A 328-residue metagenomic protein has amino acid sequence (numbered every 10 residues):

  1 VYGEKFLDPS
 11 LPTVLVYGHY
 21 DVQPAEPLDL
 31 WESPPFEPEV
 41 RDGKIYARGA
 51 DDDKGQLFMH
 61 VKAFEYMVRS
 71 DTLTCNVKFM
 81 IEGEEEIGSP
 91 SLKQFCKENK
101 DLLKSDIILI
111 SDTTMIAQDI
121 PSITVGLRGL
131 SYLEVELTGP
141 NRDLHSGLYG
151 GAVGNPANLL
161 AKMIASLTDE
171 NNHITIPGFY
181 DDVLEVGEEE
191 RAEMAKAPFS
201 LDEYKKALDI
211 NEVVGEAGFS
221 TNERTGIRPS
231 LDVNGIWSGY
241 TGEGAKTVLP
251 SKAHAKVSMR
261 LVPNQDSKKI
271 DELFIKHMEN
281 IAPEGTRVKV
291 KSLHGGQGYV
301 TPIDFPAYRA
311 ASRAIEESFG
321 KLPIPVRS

Functional and structural regions predicted by a protein language model:
V1-L15: N-terminal, positively charged, Ser/Thr/Ala/Gly-biased leader segments that form transit/presequence-like amphipathic
P9, Q23, A117-Q118, T175-K252 (+3 more regions): An extended, acidic, His-containing surface patch that forms the Zn2+-binding/catalytic region of metallohydrolases
L11-K78: Active-site metal-coordination/substrate-binding segment of hydrolases, especially metallo-dependent peptidases
L30, T124-L130, T225, K246-P250: Short glycine/proline-enriched loop/turn "hinge" motifs that connect secondary-structure elements and lie
R69, K100-D101, P140-R142, A165-H173 (+4 more regions): Generic secondary-structure signature for well-ordered alpha-helical cores
T74-G154: Histidine/acidic-residue-rich, glycine-tolerant segments that coordinate divalent metal ions
Q94, G150-N172: A short core secondary-structure module
